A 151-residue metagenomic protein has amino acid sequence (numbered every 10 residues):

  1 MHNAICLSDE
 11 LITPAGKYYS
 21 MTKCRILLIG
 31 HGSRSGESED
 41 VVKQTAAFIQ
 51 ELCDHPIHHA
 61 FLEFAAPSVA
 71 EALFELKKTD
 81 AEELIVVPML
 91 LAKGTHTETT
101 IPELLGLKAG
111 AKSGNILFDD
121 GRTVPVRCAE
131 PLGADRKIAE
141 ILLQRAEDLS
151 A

Functional and structural regions predicted by a protein language model:
H2-A151: Active-site-proximal alpha-helix that buttresses catalytic centers in soluble enzyme cores
